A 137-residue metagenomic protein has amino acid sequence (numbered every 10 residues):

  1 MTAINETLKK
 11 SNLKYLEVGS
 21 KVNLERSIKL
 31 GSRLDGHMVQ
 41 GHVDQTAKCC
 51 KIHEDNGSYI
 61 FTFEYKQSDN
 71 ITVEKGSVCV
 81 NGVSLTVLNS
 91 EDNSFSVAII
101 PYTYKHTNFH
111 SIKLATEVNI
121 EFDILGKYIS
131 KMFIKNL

Functional and structural regions predicted by a protein language model:
M1-L137: Conserved loop->alpha-helix
